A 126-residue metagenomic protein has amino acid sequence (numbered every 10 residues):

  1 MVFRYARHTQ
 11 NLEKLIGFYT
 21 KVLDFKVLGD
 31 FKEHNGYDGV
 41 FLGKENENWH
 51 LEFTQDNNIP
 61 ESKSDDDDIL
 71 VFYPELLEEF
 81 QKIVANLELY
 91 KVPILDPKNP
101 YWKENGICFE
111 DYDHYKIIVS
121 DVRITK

Functional and structural regions predicted by a protein language model:
V2-Q10, V40-E45, P60-N86, N105-E110: Vicinal oxygen chelate
R4, L23, I118: Short catalytic micro-motifs in class I SAM-dependent methyltransferases
R7-N48: Core segments of cupin and vicinal oxygen chelate
L28-D30, V84-K126: Vicinal oxygen chelate
E33, D56, L76-L77, P100-W102: Short beta->alpha connector loops
N46-L51, D113-I117: Short, charged/polar, Gly/Pro-enriched secondary-structure boundary elements
T54-I59, D121-I124: Acetyl-CoA-dependent GNAT
I59-E61, D96-P97: Short, flexible, glycine/charge-rich loop motifs used to bind or transfer phosphoryl groups or to couple energy/partner
